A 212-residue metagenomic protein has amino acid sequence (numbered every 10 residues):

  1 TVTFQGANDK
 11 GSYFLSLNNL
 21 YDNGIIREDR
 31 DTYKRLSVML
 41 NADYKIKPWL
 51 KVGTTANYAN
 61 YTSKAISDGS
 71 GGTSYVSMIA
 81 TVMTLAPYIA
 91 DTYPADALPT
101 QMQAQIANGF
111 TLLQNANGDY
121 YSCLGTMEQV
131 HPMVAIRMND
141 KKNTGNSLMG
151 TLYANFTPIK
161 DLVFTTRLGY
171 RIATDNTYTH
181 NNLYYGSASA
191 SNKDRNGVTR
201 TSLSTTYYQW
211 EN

Functional and structural regions predicted by a protein language model:
T1, I25-D31, M39-M149, T165-N212: Surface-exposed loop/interface segments of Gram-negative outer-membrane beta-barrel transport/assembly proteins
T3-Q5, N41, T151-Y153, T157: Outer-membrane beta-barrel architecture
G6-K10, N19: A generic beta-sheet turn/junction motif
N8-D9, K45-K47, T157-I159: Outer-membrane beta-barrel channels and translocator barrels
L20-G24: A short, flexible beta-alpha/helix-coil linker loop
L162: An active-site-proximal structural segment forming one wall of the substrate-binding cleft that immediately precedes
